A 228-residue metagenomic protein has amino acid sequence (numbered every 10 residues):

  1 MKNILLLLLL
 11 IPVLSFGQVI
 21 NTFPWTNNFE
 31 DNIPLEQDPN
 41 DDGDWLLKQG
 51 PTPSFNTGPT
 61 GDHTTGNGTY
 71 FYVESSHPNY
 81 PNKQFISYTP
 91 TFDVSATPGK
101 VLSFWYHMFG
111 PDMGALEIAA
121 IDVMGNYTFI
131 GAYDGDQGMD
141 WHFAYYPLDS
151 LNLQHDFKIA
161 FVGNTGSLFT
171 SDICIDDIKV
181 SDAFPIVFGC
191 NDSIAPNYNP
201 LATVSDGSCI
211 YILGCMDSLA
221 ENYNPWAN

Functional and structural regions predicted by a protein language model:
I4-S15: Sec-dependent N-terminal signal peptides
G17-D31, C190-D192, C215-L219: Boundary/junction segments of secreted and surface-exposed precursor proteins
V19-S76: Extracellular glycan-recognition surfaces and repeat-rich motifs
S75-T97, V101, H142-Y145: Short beta-strands within extracellular/lumenal beta-sheet-rich domains
Y80-I86, N164-A183: Extracellular carbohydrate recognition
V94-P98, H107-A115, S167-L168: Extended, low-complexity, turn-rich repeat/linker tracts enriched in Gly/Pro/Ser/Thr and Asp/Glu that occur
G125-L153: Extracellular carbohydrate recognition and processing domains and analogous Trp-centered ligand-binding platforms
P185-N228: Extracellular calcium-associated, cysteine-rich motifs in secreted modular proteins
